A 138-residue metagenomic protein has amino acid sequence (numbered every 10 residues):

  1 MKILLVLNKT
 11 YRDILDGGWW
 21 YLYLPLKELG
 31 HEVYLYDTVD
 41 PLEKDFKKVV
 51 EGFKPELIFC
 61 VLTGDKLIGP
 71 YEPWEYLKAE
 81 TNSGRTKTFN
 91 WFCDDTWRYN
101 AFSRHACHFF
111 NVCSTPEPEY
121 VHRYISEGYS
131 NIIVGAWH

Functional and structural regions predicted by a protein language model:
M1-I3: A short, charged/proline- and glycine-enriched loop that marks the coil->beta-strand transition at the N-terminal
L5-G128: Extended catalytic core of nucleotide-activated donor transferases of GT-like folds
V134-H138: Short beta-strand->alpha-helix junction loop in the catalytic core of nucleotide-activated group-transfer enzymes
